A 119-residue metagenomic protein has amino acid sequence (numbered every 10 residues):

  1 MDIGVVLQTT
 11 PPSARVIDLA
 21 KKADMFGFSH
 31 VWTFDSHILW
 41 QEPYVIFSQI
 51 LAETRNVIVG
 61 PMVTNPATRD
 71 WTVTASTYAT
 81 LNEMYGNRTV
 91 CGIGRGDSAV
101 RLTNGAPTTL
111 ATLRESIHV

Functional and structural regions predicted by a protein language model:
M1-M62: N-terminal beta1-alpha1-beta2 module of alpha/beta enzyme domains
D2-T9, T68-V119: Flexible, glycine-rich active-site loops centered on histidine and acidic residues that chelate a metal or position
M62-T68: The substrate-binding groove and active-site-proximal loops of carbohydrate-active enzymes, especially glycoside
